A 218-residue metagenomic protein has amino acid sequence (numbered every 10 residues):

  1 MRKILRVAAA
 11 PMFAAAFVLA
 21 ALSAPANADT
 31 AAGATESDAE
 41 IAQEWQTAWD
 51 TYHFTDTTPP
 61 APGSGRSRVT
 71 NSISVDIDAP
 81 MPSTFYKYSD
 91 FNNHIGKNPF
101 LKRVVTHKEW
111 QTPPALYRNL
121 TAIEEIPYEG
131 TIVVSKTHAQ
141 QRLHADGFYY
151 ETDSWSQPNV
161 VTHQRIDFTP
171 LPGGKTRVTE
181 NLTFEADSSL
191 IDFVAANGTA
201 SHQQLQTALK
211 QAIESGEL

Functional and structural regions predicted by a protein language model:
M1-M12: Bacterial N-terminal signal peptides that target proteins for export
F17-P25: C-terminal segment of classical bacterial N-terminal signal peptides
A28-P113: Hydrophobic ligand-binding cavity/cleft-lining segments
D78-P82, E109-P114, Q140-G147, D167-R177: A short, structured loop/turn motif at beta-sheet edges
T84-Y88, H94, Y150, V178-E180 (+1 more regions): Hydrophobic pocket/interface hotspot
T106-P158, A212-G216: Glycine-rich portal/gate segments that line the openings of hydrophobic small-molecule binding cavities
D153-Q203: Beta-strand/loop substructures that line and gate deep hydrophobic ligand-binding cavities in soluble
S201-L218: Long, compositionally biased interface segments
